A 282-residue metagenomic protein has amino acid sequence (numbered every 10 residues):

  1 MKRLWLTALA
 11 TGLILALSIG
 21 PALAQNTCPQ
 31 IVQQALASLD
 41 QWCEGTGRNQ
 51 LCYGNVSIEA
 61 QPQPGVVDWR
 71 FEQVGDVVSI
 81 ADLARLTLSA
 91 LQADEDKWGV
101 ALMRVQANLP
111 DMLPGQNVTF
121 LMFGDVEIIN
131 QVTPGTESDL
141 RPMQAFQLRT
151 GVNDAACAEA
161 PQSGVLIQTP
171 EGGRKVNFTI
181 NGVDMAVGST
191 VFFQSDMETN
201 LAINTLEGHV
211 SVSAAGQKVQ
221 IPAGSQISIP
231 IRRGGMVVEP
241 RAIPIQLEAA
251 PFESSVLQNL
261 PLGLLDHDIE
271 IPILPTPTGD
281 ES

Functional and structural regions predicted by a protein language model:
M1-L4: Positively charged n-region of N-terminal signal peptides that target proteins for export
T7-N26, I271-S282: Ser/Thr-rich, Proline-interspersed low-complexity disordered segments
Q25-G279: Flexible, surface-exposed loop/linker segments and immediately adjacent secondary-structure boundaries
